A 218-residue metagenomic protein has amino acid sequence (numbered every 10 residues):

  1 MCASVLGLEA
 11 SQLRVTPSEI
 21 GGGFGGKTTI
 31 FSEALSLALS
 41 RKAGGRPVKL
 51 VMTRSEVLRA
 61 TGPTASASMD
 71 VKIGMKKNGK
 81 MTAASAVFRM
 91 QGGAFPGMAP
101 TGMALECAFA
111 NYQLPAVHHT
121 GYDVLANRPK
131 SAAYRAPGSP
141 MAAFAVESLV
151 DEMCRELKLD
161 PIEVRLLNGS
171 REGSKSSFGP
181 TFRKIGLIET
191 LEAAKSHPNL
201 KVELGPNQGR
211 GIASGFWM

Functional and structural regions predicted by a protein language model:
M1-M218: Structural alpha/beta core scaffold segments of enzyme domains
